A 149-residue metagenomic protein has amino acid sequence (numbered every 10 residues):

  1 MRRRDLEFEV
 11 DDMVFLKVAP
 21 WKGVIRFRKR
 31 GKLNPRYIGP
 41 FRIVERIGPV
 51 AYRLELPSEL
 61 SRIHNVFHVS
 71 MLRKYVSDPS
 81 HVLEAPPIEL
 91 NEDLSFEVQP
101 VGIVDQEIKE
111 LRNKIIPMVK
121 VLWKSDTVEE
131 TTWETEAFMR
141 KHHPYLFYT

Functional and structural regions predicted by a protein language model:
M1-T149: Conserved catalytic and ligand/cofactor-coordination microenvironments
